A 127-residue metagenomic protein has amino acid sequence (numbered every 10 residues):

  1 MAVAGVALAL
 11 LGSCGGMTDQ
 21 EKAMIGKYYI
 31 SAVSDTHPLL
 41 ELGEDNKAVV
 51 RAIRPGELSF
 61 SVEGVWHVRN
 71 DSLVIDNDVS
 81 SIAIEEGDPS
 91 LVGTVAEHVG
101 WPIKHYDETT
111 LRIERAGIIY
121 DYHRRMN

Functional and structural regions predicted by a protein language model:
M1-G12: Sec-dependent bacterial lipoprotein signal peptides
C14-N127: Lipid interaction determinants
